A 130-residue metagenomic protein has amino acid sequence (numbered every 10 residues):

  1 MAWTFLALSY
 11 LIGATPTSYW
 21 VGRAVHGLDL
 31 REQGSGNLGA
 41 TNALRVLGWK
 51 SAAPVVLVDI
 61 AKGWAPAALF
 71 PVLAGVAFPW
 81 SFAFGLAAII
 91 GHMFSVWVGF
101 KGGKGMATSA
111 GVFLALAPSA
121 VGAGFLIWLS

Functional and structural regions predicted by a protein language model:
M1-H26: N-terminal signal-anchor transmembrane alpha helix
T4-F5, K50-L57, A61-W97, A117-A120: Nucleotide and nucleotide-moiety/phosphate-recognizing core
S9-A14, A88-H92, W128: Alpha-helical transmembrane segments of multi-pass membrane proteins
A14-W20, A65, K101-S109, G122-A123: Transmembrane helix boundary and interhelical junction motifs in multipass membrane proteins
S18-R23, G91-K101, S130: C-terminal ends of transmembrane helices
Y19-A52, G102: Cytosolic, membrane-interface loops and tails of multi-pass inner-membrane proteins
L44-L47, F70-A74, G91, M106-S130: Interfacial segments of multi-pass membrane proteins
